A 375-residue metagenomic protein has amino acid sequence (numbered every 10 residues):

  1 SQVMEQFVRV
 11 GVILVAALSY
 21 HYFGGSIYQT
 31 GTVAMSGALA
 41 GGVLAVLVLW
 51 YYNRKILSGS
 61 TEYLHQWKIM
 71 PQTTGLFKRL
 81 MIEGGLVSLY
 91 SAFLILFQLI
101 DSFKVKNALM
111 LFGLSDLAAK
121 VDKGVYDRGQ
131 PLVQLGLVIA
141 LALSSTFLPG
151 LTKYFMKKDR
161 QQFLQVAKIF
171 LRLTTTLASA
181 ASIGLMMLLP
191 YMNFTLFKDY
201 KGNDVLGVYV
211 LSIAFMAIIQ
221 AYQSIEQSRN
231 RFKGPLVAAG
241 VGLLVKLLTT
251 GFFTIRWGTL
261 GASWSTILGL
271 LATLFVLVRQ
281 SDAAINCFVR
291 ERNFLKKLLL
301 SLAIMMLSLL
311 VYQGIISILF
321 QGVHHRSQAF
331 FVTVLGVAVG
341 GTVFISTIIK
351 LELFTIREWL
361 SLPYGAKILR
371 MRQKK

Functional and structural regions predicted by a protein language model:
S1, L211-V241: Membrane-interface junctions at transmembrane-helix termini in multi-pass inner-membrane proteins
S1-A92, L96: Hydrophobic transmembrane helix module of multi-pass membrane transport proteins
F7-V48, K233, L243-F275, V289-R290 (+1 more regions): Membrane-interface helix-loop junctions in multi-pass transport and translocation proteins
V15-H21, A40-I69, L270-I318, T342-W359: C-terminal transmembrane helix end/exit motif
L86, F93, A118-A140, L171-L173: Alpha-helical transmembrane segments of polytopic membrane transporters and translocases
G129, L137-K158: Helix-loop junctions and terminal segments of transmembrane helices in multi-pass membrane transport/translocation
L164-F215: Alpha-helical transmembrane segments of multi-pass membrane transport and lipid-handling proteins
Q313-K375: Membrane-proximal transmembrane or re-entrant/amphipathic helices at the cytosolic face
